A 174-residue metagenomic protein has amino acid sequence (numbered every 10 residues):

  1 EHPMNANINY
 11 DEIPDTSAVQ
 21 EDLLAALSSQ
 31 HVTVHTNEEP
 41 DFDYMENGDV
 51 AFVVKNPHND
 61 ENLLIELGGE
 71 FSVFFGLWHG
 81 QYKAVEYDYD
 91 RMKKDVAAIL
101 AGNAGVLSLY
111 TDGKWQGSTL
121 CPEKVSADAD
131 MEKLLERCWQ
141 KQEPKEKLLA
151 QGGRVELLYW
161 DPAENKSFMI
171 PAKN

Functional and structural regions predicted by a protein language model:
E1-M4, N174: Short intrinsically disordered terminal tails
M4-V53: N-terminal "first-domain core" detector
Y10-P14, A18, K83, Y87 (+2 more regions): Alpha-helix boundary/N-cap detector
A26-T33, N37, G102, S126-D128 (+4 more regions): Surface-exposed polar/charged interaction patches
P40-Y44, N59-E66, G105-D112: Short linear motifs in intrinsically disordered
D43-K55, V73-G76, G117-P122: Generic recognition of long tandem-repeat/solenoid scaffolds
K55-R91, E132-N174: Intrinsically disordered, low-complexity regulatory segments enriched in Ser/Thr/Pro and charged residues
E86-Q142: Amphipathic protein-protein interaction modules
